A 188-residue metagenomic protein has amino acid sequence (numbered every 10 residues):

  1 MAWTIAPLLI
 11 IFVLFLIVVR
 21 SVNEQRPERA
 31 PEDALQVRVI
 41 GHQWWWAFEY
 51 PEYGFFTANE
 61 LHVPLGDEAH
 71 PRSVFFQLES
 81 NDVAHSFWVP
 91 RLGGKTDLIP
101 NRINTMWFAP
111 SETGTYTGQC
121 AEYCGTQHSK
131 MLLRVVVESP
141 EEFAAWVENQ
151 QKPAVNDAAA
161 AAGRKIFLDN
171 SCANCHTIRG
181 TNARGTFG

Functional and structural regions predicted by a protein language model:
M1-F187: Non-transmembrane, membrane-proximal soluble domains of secreted or membrane proteins
